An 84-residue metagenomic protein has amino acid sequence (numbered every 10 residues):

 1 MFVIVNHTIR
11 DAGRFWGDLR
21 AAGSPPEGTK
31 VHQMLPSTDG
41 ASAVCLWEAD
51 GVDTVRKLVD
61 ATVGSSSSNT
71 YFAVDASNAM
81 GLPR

Functional and structural regions predicted by a protein language model:
M1-R84: Short S/T/G/P-rich N-terminal loop/turn motif that feeds into the first structured element of a domain
